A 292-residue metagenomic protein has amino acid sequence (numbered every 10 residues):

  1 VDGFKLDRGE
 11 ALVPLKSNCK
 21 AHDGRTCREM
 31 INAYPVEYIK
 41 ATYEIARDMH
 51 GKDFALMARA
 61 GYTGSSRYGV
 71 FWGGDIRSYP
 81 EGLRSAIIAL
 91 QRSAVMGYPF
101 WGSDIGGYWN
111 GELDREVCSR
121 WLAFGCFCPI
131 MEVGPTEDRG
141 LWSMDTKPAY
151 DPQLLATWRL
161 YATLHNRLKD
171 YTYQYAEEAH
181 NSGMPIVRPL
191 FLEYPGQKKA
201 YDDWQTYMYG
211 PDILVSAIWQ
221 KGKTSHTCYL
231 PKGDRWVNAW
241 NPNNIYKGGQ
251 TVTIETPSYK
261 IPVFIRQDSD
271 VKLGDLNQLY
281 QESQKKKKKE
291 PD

Functional and structural regions predicted by a protein language model:
V1-D292: Catalytic-domain carbohydrate-binding cleft regions of carbohydrate-active enzymes
